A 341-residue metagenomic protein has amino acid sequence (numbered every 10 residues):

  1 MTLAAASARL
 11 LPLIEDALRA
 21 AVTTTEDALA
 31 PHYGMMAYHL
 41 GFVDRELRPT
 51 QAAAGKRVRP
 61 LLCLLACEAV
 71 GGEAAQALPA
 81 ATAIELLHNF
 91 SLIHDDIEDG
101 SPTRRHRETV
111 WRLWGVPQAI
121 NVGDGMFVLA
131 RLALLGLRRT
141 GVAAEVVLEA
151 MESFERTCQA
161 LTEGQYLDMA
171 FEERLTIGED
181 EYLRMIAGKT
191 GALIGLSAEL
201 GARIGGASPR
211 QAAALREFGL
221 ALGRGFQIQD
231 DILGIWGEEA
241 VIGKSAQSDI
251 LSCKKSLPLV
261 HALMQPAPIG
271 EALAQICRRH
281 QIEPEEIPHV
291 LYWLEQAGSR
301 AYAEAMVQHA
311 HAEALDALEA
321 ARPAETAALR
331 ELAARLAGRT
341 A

Functional and structural regions predicted by a protein language model:
M1-A83, L87, I93, I97-R112 (+5 more regions): Conserved N-terminal diphosphate/IPP-binding helix and adjacent helical/loop segment of trans-prenyltransferase domains
R19, C63, R131, E199 (+4 more regions): Amphipathic alpha-helical segments within well-ordered protein domains
E26-H32, A52-K56, I120-N121, V128 (+1 more regions): All-alpha helical catalytic cores of prenyl diphosphate-utilizing isoprenoid enzymes
H39-L40, H289-A341: C-terminal charged capping/lid subdomain of soluble metabolic enzymes
Q51, R104-M126, L175-T190, A213-E217 (+2 more regions): Divalent-cation-assisted or electrostatically stabilized phosphate/pyrophosphate-binding catalytic cores
P60-C63, A77-S101, E152-A160, G191-G195 (+5 more regions): Active-site alpha-helical segments that house and flank conserved acidic catalytic motifs for diphosphate chemistry
L64-E68, V128, L132-G136, E199 (+2 more regions): Short glycine/serine- and small hydrophobic-enriched flexible loop segments
E68-G71, G201-R210, L233-A240, A274-R278 (+2 more regions): C-terminal helix-coil-helix/basic helical segment that borders enzyme active sites and/or dimer interfaces and provides
